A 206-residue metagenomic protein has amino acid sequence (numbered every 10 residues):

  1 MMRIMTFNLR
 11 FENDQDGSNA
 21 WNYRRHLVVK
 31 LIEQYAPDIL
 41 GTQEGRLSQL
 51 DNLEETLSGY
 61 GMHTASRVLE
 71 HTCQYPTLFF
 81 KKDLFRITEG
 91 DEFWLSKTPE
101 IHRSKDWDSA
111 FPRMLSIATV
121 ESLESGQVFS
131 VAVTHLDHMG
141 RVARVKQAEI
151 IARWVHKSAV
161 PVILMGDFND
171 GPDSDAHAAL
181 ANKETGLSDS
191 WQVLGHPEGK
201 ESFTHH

Functional and structural regions predicted by a protein language model:
M1-T56, R67-Q74: N-terminal, active-site-proximal structural segment of metallo-dependent hydrolase catalytic domains
M2, D38-I39, F129, P161-I163: Short, Asp-centered acidic motifs that coordinate Mg2+ and/or phosphate in catalytic or ligand-binding sites
T6-R24, L95-S109, D137: Acidic/histidine-rich helix-loop elements that form or flank divalent-metal/phosphate-binding sites at the catalytic
F7, Q43, T134, M165-D167: Active-site flanking residues adjacent to catalytic metal/cofactor-binding acidic residues
I39-A132: Structured beta-strand-rich core segments of catalytic domains in phosphoester-bond hydrolases
E121-V145, E149: Metal-dependent phosphoester/phosphodiester hydrolase catalytic core
G140-H206: Metal-dependent phosphoesterases centered on the DNase I-like endonuclease/exonuclease/phosphatase
